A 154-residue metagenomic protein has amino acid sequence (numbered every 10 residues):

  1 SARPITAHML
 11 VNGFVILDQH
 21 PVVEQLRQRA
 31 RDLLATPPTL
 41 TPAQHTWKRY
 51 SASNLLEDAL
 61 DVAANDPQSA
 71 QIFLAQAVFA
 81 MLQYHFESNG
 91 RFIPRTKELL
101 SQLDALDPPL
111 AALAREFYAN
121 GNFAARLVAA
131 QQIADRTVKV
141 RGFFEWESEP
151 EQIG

Functional and structural regions predicted by a protein language model:
S1-F14: Metal-dependent nucleotidyltransferase catalytic core
M9-V11, R27-L40: Short, charged, low-complexity loops and linkers
G13-I16, P42: Short gly/ser-rich anion-binding loops that grip negatively charged ligand groups
V15-R27: Cytochrome P450
L34-G154: Conserved nucleotidyltransferase catalytic core and NTase-mimicking acidic/glycine-rich helix/loop elements in nucleic
